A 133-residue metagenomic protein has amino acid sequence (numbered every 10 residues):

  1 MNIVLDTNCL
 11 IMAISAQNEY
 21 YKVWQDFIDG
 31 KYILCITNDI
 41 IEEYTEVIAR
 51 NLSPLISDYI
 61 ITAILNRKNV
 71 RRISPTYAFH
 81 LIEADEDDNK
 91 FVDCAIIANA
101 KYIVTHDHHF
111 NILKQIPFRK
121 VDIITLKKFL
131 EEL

Functional and structural regions predicted by a protein language model:
M1-N2: Extreme N-terminal starter segment of soluble prokaryotic enzymes
L5, Q17, Y21-A49: PIN/NYN-family metal-dependent endoribonuclease catalytic core
D6-T7, I36-T37, H106, L126: A secondary-structure boundary/capping signal
C9-L10, I40, H109-F110: Alpha-helix capping/helix-boundary segments
M12-I14: Short N-terminal binding/cap micro-motifs at the start of the first secondary-structure element
N69-I103, H108, I112: Active-site neighborhoods of divalent-metal-dependent phosphate/nucleic-acid chemistry enzymes
H108-L133: Acidic, PIN/NYN-like endoribonuclease modules and their adjacent C-terminal/linker elements
